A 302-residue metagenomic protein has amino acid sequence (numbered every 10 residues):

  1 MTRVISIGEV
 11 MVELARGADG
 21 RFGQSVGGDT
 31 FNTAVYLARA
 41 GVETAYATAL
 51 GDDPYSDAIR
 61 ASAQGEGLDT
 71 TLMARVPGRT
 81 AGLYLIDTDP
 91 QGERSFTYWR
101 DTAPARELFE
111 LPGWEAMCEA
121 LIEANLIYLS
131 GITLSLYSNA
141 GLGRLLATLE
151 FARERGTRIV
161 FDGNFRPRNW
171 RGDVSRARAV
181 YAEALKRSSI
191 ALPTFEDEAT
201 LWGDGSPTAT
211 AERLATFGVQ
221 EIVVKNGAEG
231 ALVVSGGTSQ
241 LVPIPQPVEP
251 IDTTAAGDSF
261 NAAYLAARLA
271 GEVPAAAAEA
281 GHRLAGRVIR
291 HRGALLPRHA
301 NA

Functional and structural regions predicted by a protein language model:
M1-D69: Glycine-rich phosphate/adenosyl-contacting loop at the front of the ribokinase-like
M1-R3, E150-E154, G203-A302: Conserved phosphate-binding/catalytic region of the ribokinase-like
I7, M11, V160, L192 (+1 more regions): Generic enzyme active-site microenvironment
L14, E43-I132: Conserved N-terminal subdomain of the carbohydrate kinase-like
L37, T194, G257: Short, conserved phosphate/pyrophosphate- and ester-handling motifs at nucleotide-, phospho-/glycolipid
E43, R158, I190, Q220-E221: Proline-centered loop/turn at the N-terminus of a beta-strand
L126, G131-E212, E229-A231: Conserved beta-alpha-beta core of the PfkB/ribokinase-like small-molecule kinase fold
